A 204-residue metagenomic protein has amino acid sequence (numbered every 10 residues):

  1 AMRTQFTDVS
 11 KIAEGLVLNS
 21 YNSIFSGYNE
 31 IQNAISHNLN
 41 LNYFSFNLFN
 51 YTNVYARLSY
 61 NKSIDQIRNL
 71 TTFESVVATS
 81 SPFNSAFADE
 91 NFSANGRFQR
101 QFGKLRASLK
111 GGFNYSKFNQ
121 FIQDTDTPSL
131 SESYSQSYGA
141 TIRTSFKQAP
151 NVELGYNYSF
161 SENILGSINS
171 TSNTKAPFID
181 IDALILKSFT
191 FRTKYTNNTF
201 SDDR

Functional and structural regions predicted by a protein language model:
A1-R204: Exposed, low-structure sequence patches enriched in small/polar residues
